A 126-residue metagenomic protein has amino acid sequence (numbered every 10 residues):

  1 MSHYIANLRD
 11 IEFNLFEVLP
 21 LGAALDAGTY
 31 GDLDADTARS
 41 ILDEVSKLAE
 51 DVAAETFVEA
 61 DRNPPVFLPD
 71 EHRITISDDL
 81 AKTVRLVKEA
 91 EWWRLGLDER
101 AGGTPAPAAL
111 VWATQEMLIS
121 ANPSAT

Functional and structural regions predicted by a protein language model:
M1-T126: Amphipathic, small/basic residue-rich leader segments at the start of a protein or domain
